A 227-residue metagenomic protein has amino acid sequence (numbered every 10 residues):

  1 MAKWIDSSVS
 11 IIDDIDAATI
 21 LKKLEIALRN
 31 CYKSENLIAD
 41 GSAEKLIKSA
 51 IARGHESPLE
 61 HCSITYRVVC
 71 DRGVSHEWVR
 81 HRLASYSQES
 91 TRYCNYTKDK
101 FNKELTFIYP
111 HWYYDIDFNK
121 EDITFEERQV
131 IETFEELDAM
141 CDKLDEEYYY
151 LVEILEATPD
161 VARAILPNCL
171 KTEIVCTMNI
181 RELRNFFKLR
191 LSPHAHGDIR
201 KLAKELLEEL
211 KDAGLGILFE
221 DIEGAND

Functional and structural regions predicted by a protein language model:
M1-D227: Family-specific signature for flavin-dependent thymidylate synthase
